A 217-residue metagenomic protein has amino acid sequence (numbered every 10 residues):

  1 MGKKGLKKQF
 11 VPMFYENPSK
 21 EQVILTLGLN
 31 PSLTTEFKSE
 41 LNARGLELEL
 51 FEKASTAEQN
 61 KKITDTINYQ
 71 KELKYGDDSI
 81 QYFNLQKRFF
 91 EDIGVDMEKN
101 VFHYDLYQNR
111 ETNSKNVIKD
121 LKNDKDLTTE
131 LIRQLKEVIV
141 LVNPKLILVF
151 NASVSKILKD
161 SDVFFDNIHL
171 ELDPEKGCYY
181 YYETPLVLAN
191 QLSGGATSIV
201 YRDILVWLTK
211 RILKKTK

Functional and structural regions predicted by a protein language model:
M1-K3, N123-K136, S155-K217: C-terminal capping/extension of enzyme domains
M1-V142, A152: A polyanion-binding, active-site-adjacent surface
Q22, N143-K145, Y181-P185: A short helix->loop->beta-strand "cap" motif at the edges of active sites that frequently abuts
N143-L146, F150-L158: Acidic, glycine-rich loop-and-strand cores that form catalytic or ligand-binding grooves in diverse globular domains
